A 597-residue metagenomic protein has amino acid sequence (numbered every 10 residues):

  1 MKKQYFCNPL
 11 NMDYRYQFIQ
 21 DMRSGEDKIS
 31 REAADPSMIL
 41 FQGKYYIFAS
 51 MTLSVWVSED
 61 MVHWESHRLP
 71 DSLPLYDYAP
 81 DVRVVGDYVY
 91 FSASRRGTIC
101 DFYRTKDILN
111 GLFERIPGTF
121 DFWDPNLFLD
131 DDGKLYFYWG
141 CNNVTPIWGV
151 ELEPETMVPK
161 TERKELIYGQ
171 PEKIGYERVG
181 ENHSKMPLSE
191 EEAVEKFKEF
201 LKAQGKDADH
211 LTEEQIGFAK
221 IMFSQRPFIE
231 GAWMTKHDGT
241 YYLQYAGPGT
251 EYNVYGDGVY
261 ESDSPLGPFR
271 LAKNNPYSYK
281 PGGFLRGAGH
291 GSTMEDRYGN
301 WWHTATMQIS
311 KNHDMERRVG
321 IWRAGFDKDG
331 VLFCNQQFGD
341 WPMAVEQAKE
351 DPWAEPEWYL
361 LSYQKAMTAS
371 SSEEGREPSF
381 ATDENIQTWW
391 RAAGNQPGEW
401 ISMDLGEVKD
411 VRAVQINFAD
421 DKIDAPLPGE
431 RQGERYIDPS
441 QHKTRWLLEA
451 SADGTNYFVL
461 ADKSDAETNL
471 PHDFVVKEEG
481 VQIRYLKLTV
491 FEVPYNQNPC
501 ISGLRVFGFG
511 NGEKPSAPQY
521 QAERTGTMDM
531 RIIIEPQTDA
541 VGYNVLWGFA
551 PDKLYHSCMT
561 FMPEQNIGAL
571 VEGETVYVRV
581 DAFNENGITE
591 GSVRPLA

Functional and structural regions predicted by a protein language model:
M1-S224, K236-Y241, Y245-G283, Y298 (+1 more regions): Beta-rich carbohydrate-recognition and catalytic domains
D60, D107, S264, D421 (+2 more regions): Change "in extracellular beta-sheet-rich domains … of secreted and cell-surface proteins" to "in beta-sheet-rich domains
V150, W446-L448, Y543-V545: Short beta-strand elements bearing conserved aromatic residues within extracellular beta-rich modules
D383-V459, L470-Y520, R524-T527, E535 (+3 more regions): Aromatic, loop-rich ligand-recognition surfaces of beta-strand-rich domains
A466-D473, M559-N566: Short, solvent-exposed loop/turn segments in extracellular or other extracytoplasmic domains
V481-I483, A540, G573-T575: Extracellular Ig-like/FN3 beta-sandwich strand-entry sites
T538-F561: Extracellular low-complexity, O-glycosylation-prone stalks/linkers
I567-E590: Beta-strand-rich modules
